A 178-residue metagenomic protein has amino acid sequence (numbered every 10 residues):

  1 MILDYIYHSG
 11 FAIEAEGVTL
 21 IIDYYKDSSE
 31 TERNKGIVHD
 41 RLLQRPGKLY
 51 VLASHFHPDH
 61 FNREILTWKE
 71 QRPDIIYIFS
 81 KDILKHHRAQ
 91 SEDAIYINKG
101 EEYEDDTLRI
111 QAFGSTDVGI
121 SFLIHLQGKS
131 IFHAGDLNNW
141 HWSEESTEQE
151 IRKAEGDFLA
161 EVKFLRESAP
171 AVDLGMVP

Functional and structural regions predicted by a protein language model:
M1-A15: N-terminal pre-catalytic "stem/leader" segment of glycosyltransferase-like enzymes
I2-Y5, L20-D23, R109-S115, S130-D136 (+1 more regions): Active-site-proximal beta-strand elements of phosphoester/diester hydrolases
A12-L52, R63-W68, L137-S168: Pre-active-site segment of Zn-dependent metallo-hydrolases
S28-S29, F56-F61, I83-H87, E101-Y103 (+2 more regions): Active-site environment of divalent metal-dependent phosphoester hydrolases
K48-Y50, I75, D173-M176: Conserved acidic residues
S54, S80, P178: Conserved residues at the C-terminal ends of beta-strands
P73-I131: Metallo-beta-lactamase
L123-Q127, F164-A169: Short, conserved, surface-exposed binding loops centered on an aromatic residue
